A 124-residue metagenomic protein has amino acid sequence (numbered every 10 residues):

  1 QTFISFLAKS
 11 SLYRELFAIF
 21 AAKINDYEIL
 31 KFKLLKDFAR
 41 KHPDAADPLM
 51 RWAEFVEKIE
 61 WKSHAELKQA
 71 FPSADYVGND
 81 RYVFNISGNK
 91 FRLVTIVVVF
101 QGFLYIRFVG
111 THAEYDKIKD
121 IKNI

Functional and structural regions predicted by a protein language model:
T2-K90, V99-F103, H112-I124: Basic, Lys/Arg-enriched alpha-helical interface segments
